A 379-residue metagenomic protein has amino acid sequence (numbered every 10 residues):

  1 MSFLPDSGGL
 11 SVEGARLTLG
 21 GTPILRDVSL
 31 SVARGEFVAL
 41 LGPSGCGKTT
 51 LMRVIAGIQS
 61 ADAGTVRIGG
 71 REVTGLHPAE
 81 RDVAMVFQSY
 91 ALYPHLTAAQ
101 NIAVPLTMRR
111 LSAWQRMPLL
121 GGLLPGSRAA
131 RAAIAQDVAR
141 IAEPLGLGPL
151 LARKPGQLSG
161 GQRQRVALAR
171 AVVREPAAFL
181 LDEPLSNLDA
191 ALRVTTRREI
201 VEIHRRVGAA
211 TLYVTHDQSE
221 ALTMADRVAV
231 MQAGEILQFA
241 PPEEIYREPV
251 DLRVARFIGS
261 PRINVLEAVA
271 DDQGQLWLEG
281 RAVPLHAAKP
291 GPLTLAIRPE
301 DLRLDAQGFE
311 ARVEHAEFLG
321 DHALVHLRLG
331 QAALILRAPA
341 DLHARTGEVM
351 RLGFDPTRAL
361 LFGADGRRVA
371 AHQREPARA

Functional and structural regions predicted by a protein language model:
L41-P43: The feature captures the beta-strand-to-loop junction immediately N-terminal to the Walker
A56: Helix-to-loop junction immediately C-terminal to a conserved catalytic motif
D62-T65, A233: Conserved coupling/switch loops of ABC nucleotide-binding domains, chiefly the family-specific signature
G64-E72: Conserved ABC transporter NBD signature motif
L92, T97-R253: ABC ATPase nucleotide-binding domains
V250-L295, P299-E314, A323-H343, A370-A379: ATPase nucleotide-binding modules
